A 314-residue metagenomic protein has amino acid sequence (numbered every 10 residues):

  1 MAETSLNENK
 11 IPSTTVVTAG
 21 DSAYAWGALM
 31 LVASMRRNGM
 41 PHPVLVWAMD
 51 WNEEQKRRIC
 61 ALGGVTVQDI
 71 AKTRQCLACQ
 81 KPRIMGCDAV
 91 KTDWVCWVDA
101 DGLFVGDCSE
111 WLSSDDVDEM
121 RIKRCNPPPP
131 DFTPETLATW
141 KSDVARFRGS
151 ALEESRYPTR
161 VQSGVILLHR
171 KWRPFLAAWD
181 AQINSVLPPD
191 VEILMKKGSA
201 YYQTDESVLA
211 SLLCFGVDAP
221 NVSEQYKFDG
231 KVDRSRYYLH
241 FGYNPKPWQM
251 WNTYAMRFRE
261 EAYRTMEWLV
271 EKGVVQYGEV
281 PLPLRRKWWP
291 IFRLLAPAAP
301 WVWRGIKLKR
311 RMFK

Functional and structural regions predicted by a protein language model:
A2-T14, L152-Q162, R170-K314: A glycosyltransferase accessory/donor-loop signature
A2-T73, V90, G278-K314: N-terminal anchoring/stem segment of glycosyltransferases
W26-L29, A33, P82, Q203-S211: A structural signal for well-ordered alpha-helical segments within the folded catalytic domains of diverse enzymes
M49-Q55, G102-C108, E224-F228: Short, polar loop motifs at secondary-structure junctions
I59-I70, P82, V117-M120, R236-L239: Active-site regions of enzymes building and remodeling cell-envelope glycoconjugates
T73-K81: A short, glycine-/small-residue-rich helix N-cap motif at loop->alpha-helix starts within glycosyltransferase
P82-P134: GT-A fold catalytic core of metal-dependent nucleotide-sugar glycosyltransferases, centered on the diacidic
L112-A181: Conserved catalytic core of nucleotide-sugar-dependent glycosyltransferases
